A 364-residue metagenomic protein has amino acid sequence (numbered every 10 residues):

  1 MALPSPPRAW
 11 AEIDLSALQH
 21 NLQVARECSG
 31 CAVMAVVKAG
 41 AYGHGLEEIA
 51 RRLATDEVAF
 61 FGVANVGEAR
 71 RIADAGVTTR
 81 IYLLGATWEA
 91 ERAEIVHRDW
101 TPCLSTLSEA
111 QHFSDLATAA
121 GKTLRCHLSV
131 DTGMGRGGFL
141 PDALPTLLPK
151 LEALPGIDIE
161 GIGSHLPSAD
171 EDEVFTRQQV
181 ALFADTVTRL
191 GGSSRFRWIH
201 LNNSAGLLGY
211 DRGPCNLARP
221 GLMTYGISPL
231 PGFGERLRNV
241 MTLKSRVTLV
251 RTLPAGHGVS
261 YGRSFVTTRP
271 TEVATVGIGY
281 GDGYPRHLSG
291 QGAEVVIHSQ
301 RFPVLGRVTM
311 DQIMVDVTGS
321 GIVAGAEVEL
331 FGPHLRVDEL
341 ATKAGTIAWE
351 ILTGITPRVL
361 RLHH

Functional and structural regions predicted by a protein language model:
M1-Q19, Q23, E27, E68 (+5 more regions): Active-site anion/phosphate-binding pocket segments in diverse small-molecule metabolic enzymes
A2-S5, A9-I13, A17-H20, C31-H200 (+1 more regions): Active-site-proximal beta-alpha core segment in soluble small-molecule metabolic enzymes
